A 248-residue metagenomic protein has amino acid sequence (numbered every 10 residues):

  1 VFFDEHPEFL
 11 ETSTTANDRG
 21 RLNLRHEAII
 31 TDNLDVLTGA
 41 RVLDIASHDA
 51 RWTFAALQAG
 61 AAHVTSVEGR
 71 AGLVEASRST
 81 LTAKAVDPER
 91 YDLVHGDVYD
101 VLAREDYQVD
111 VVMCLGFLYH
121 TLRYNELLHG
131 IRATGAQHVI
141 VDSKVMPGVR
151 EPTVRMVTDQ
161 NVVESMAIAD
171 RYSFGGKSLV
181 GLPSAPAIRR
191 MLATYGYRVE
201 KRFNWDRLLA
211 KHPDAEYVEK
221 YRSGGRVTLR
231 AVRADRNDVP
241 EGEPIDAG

Functional and structural regions predicted by a protein language model:
F9-L22: Class I SAM-dependent methyltransferase Rossmann-like catalytic core, especially the SAM/SAH-binding loop
G20-T38: Conserved alpha-helix/loop element of class I SAM-dependent methyltransferases that forms part of the SAM/SAH-binding
A40-H48: Conserved class I S-adenosyl-L-methionine
D49-F54: Glycine-rich SAM-binding Motif I of class I
A55, A59-E89: Class I SAM-dependent methyltransferase SAM/SAH-binding core
D87-V98: Conserved SAM-binding strand-loop segment of SAM-dependent methyltransferases
Y99, M113-C114, L122-A247: S-adenosyl-L-methionine-dependent methyltransferase catalytic module, highlighting the catalytic core
A103-V111: A short acidic, Gly/Pro-enriched loop at the edge of an enzyme's catalytic core that lines a small-molecule cofactor
